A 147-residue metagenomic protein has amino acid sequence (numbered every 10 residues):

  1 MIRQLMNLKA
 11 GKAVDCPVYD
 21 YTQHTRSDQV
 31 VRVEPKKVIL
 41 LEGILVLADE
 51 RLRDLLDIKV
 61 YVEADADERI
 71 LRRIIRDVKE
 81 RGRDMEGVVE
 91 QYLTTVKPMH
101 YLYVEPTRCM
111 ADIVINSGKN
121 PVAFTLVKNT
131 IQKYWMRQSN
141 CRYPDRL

Functional and structural regions predicted by a protein language model:
M1, R69-R72, T125-L126: Short, charged, surface-exposed secondary-structure boundary motifs
M1, V46-L47, P121-V122: Glycine-rich nucleotide phosphate-binding loop and flanking beta-alpha elements of Rossmann-like dinucleotide-binding
M1-V38, E86-E90, T94: ATP-dependent small-molecule kinase phosphotransfer cores that center on conserved nucleotide phosphate-binding segments
L5-D15, K59-E63, K79-V89, P98-C109 (+1 more regions): Noncatalytic linker/hinge segments flanking ATPase motor cores
A10, E34, I75, K97-L147: NTP-dependent small-molecule kinase module
S27-R81: ATP-dependent NMP and nucleoside kinases share a basic, alpha-helical "lid"
E42, V96-K97: A conditional alpha-helix N-cap/helix-loop micro-motif detector
E63-I70, M85-G87, S139, Y143: Gly/Ser/Thr-rich active-site loops/lids in small-molecule metabolic enzymes that frequently grip phosphoryl groups
